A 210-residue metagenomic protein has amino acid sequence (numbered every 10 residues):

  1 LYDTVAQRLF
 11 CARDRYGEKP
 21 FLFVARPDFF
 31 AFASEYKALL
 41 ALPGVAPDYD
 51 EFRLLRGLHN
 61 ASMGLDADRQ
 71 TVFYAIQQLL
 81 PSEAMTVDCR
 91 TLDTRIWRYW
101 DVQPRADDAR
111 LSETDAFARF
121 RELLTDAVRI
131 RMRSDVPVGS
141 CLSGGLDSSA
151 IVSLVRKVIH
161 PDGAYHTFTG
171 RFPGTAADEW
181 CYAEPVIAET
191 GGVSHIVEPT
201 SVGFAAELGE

Functional and structural regions predicted by a protein language model:
Y2-L111: N-terminal segments that mediate ammonia production and transfer in glutamine-dependent amidotransferase systems
T4-A31, C89-R90, D101-E210: ATP-dependent adenylate-handling active sites, centered on carboxylate activation for C-N bond formation
